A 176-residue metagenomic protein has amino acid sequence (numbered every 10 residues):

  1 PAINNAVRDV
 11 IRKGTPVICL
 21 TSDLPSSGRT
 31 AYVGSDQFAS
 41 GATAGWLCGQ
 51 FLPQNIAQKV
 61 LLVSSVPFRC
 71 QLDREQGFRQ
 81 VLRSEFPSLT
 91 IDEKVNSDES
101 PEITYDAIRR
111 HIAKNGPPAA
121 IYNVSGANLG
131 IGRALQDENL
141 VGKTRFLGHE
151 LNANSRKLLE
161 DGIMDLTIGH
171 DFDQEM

Functional and structural regions predicted by a protein language model:
P1-I11, F78, E93-N154: Hydrophobic alpha-helical
N5-A39, N152-E160, M164: Flexible loop/hinge segments that line or gate small-molecule binding clefts
T30, Q58, A119-A120, D165: Conserved acidic residues
V33-Q58, T104-Y105, S155, D171-M176: Hydrophobic alpha-helical segments within soluble ligand-binding/sensing domains
A44-E85, E93: An alpha-beta-alpha
N139-K143, L147-M176: Flexible loop/turn connectors
